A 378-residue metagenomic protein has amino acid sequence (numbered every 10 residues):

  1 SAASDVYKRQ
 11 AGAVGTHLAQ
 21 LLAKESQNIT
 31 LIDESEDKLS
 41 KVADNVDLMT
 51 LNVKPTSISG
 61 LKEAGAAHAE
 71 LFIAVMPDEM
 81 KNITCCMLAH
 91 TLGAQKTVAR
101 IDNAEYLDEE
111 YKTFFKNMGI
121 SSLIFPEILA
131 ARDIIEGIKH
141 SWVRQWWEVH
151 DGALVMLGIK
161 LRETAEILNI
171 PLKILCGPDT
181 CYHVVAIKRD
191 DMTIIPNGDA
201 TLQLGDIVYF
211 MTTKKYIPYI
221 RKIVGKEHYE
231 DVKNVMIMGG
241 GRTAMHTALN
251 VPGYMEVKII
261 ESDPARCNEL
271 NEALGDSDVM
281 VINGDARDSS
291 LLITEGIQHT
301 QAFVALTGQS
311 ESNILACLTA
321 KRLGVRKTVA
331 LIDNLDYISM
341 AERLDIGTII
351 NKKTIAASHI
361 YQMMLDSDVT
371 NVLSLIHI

Functional and structural regions predicted by a protein language model:
S1-I378: Cytosolic regulatory regions of ion transport systems
